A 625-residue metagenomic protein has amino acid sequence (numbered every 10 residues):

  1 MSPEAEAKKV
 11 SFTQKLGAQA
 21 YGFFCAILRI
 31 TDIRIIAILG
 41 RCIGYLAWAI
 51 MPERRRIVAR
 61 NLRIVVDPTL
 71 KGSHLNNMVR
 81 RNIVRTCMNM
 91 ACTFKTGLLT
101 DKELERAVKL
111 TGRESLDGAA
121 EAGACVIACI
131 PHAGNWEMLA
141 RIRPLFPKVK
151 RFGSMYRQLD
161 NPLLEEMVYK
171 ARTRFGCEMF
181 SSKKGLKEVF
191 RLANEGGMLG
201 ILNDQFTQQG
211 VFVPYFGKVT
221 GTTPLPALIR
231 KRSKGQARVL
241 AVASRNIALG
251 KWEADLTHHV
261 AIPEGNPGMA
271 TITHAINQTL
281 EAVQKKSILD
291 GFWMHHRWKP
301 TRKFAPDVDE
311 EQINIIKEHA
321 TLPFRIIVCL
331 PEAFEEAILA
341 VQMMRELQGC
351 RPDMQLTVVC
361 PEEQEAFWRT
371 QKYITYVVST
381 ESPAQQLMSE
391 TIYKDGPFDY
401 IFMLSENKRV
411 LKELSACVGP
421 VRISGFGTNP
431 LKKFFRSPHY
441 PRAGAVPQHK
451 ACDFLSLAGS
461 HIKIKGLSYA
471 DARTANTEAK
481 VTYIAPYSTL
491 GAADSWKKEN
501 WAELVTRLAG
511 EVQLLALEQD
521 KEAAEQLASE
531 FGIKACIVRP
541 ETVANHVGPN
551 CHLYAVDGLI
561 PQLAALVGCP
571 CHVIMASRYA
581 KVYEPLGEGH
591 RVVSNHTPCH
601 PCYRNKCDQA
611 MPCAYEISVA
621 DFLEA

Functional and structural regions predicted by a protein language model:
S2-E4, K9, I50, R80 (+4 more regions): Non-catalytic C-terminal accessory region of glycerolipid acyltransferases and related lyso-lipid remodeling enzymes
S2-I130, V168-K170, P306-E318: Membrane-anchoring hydrophobic helices of lipid-metabolizing enzymes
R54, S73, I83, A122 (+5 more regions): Catalytic machinery of carbohydrate-active enzymes, primarily nucleotide-sugar-dependent glycosyltransferases
R106-L110, N161, M179-K183, V219-T220 (+5 more regions): A conditional alpha-helix N-cap/helix-loop micro-motif detector
A122-K183, Q208-V211: Catalytic core of membrane glycerolipid acyltransferases/transacylases, capturing the structured, soluble-facing
A124-I130, G197-I201, A237, I326 (+2 more regions): Generic beta-sheet signal
V126, M179, L199, A237-V239 (+3 more regions): Hydrophobic beta-strand scaffold residues
I130-A133, N203-D204, H296-R297, P486-S488 (+1 more regions): Short, well-ordered beta-to-alpha junction loops that form the rim of enzyme active sites and present histidine/acidic
